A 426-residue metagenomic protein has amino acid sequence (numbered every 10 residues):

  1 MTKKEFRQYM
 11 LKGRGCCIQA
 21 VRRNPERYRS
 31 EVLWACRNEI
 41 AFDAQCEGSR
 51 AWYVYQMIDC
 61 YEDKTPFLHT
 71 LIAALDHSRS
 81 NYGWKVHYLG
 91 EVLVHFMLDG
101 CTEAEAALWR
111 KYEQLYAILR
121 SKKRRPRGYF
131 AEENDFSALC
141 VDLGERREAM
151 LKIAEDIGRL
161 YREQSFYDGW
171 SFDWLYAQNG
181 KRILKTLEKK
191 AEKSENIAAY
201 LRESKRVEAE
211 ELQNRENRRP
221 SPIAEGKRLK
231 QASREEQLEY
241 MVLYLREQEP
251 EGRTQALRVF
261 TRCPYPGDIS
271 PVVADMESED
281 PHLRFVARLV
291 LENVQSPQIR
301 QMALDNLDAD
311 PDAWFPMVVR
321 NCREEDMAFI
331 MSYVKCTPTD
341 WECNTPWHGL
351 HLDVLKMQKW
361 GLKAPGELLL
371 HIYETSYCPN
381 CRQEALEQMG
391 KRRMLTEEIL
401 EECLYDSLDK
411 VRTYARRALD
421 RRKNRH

Functional and structural regions predicted by a protein language model:
M1-V21: N-terminal "cap/leader" segments of large eukaryotic alpha-helical scaffolds
G15-R27, W34, E39-D63, G83-E103 (+14 more regions): Structural detector for internal amphipathic alpha-helices that build alpha-solenoid repeat scaffolds
V32-R37, L68-L75, E105-L115, A154-I157 (+7 more regions): Buried hydrophobic core positions in alpha-solenoid tandem helical repeats
V141-L151, A199: Acidic, serine/threonine- and proline/glycine-rich low-complexity repeats
A149, I153-R159, E163: Eukaryotic cytosolic low-complexity regulatory segments
Y200-A209, P222, R234-M241, S296-I299 (+2 more regions): Repeat-mediated protein-protein interaction surfaces in helical alpha-solenoids
E279, T337-P338, S376, S407: Alpha-helical junction/boundary sensor with strong preference for TPR arrays
